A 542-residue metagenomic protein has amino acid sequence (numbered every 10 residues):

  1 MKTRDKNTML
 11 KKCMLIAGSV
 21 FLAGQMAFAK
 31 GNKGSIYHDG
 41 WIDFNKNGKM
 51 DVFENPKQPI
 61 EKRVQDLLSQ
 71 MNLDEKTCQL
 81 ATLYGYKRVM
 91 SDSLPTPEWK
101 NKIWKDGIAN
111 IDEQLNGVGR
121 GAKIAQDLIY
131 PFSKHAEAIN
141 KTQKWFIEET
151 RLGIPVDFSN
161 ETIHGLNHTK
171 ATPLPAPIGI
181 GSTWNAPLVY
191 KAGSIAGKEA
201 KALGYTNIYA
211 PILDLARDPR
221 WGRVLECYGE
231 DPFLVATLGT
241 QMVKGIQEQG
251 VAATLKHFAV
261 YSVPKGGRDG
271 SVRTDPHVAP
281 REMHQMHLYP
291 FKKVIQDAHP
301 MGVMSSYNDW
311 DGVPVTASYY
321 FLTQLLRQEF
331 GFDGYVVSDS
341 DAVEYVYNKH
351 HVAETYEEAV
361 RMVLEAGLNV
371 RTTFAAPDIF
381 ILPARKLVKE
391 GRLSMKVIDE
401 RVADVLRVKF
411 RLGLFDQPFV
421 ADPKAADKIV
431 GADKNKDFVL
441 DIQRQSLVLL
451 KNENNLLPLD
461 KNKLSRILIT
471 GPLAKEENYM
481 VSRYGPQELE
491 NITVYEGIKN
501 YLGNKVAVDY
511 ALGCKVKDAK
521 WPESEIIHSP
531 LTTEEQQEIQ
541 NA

Functional and structural regions predicted by a protein language model:
K2-D5, A27-A542: Glycoside hydrolase catalytic-domain context in secreted enzymes
K2-L15: Bacterial N-terminal signal peptides that target proteins for export
C13-Q25: Bacterial N-terminal signal peptides
